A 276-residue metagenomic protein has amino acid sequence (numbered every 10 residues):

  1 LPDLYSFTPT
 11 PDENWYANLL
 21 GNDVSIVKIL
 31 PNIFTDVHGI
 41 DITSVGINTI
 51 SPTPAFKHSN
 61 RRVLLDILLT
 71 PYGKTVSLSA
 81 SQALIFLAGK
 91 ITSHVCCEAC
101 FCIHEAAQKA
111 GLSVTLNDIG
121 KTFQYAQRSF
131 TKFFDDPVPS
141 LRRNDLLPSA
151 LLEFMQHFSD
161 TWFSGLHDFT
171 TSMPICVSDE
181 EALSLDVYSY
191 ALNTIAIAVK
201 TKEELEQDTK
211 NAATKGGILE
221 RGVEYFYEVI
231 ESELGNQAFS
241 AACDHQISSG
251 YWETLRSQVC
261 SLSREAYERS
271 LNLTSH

Functional and structural regions predicted by a protein language model:
L1, D12-L19, E233: Conserved N-terminal Rossmann-fold NAD(P) cofactor-binding segment
L1-D12, K28-L30: ADP-ribose/adenylate-binding Rossmann-like module
Y5-S6, G89, N211: Glycine- and other small-residue-rich loops at beta-strand/loop junctions that grip anionic moieties
P11, I33-F34, Q82: Residue-level detector of flexible, active-site-proximal loop/helix-junction positions within diverse enzyme catalytic
D12, V95, I218-L219: Short phosphate-engaging motifs
W15-V24, I42-T201, S263: Internal alpha-helical scaffold of NAD(P)-dependent oxidoreductase catalytic cores
P31-G39: Conserved beta-loop-beta/alpha segment of the NTase-like Rossmann-fold superfamily that binds/positions NTPs
S184-H276: C-terminal active-site/capping subdomain that shapes the small-molecule cofactor and substrate pocket of enzyme
